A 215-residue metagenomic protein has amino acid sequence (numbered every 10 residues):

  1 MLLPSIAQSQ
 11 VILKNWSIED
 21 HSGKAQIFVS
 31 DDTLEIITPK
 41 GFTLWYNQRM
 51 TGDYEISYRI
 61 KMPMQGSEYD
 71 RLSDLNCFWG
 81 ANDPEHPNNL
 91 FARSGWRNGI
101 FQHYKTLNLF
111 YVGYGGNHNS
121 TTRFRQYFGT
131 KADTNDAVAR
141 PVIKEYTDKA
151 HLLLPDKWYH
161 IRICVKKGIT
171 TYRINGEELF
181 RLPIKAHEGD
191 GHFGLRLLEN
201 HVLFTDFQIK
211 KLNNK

Functional and structural regions predicted by a protein language model:
M1-S9: Hydrophobic h-region of N-terminal signal peptides that target proteins for export in Gram-negative bacteria
Q8-K215: Extracellular glycan-recognition regions
